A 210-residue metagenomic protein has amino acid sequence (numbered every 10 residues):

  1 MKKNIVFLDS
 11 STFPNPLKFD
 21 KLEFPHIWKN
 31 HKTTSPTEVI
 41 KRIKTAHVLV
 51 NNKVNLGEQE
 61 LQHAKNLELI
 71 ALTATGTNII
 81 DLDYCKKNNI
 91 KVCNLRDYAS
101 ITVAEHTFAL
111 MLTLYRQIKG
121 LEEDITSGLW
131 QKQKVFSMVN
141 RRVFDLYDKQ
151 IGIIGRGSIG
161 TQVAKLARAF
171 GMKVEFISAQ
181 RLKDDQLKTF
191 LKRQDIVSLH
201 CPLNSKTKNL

Functional and structural regions predicted by a protein language model:
M1-A46, G171-K173: N-terminal glycine-/charge-rich "phosphate-binding" loop or analogous flexible N-terminal tail
L8, N52, T73, H200-P202: Short, well-ordered coil/turn residues at beta-beta hairpins and beta-strand->alpha-helix junctions within
K32, T73-A74, I90-I101, S178: Short beta->alpha connector loops at strand-helix junctions that form conserved, small/polar/Pro-enriched
K44, G57-L61, E175, A179-L210: Rossmann-like adenosine-cofactor binding region
N78-N88: Rossmann-fold NAD(P)-binding glycine/threonine-rich loop
R96-Q150: Phosphate-binding beta-alpha-beta segment of Rossmann-like dinucleotide-binding domains, i.e., the NAD(P)
R156-G157: Glycine-rich Rossmann-fold phosphate-binding loop(s) that bind the pyrophosphate of adenine dinucleotide cofactors
G160-T161: N-terminal Rossmann-fold NAD(P) dinucleotide-binding loop
